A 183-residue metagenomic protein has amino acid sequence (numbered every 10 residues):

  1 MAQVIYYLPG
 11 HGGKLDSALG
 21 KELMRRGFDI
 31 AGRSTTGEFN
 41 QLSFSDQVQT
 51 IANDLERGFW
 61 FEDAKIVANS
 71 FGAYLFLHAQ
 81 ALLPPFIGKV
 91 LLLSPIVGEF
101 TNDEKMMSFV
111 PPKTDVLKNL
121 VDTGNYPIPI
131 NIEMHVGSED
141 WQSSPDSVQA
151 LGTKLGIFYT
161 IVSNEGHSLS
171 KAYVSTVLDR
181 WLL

Functional and structural regions predicted by a protein language model:
A2-F61: Active-site catalytic motif of lipid deacylating hydrolases and related acyltransferases
I30-A31, Q149, T153-S168: Catalytic histidine neighborhood in serine/cysteine hydrolases with alpha/beta-hydrolase-type architecture
T35-E38, L91-F100: Active-site nucleophile loop of the alpha/beta-hydrolase fold
Q41-L42, E165-T176: Catalytic histidine-centered segment of alpha/beta-hydrolase-like enzymes
F44-Q47, P95-D122, Y173-V174: Flexible "cap/lid" loop of the alpha/beta hydrolase fold
V67-L77: Gly/Ala-rich beta-loop-alpha elbow adjacent to hydrolase catalytic centers
P127-P129, E133-V136: Short beta-strand/loop motif that positions the catalytic acidic residue of the alpha/beta-hydrolase fold
W141-S147, S170: Conserved alpha/beta-hydrolase "acid-adjacent" motif
